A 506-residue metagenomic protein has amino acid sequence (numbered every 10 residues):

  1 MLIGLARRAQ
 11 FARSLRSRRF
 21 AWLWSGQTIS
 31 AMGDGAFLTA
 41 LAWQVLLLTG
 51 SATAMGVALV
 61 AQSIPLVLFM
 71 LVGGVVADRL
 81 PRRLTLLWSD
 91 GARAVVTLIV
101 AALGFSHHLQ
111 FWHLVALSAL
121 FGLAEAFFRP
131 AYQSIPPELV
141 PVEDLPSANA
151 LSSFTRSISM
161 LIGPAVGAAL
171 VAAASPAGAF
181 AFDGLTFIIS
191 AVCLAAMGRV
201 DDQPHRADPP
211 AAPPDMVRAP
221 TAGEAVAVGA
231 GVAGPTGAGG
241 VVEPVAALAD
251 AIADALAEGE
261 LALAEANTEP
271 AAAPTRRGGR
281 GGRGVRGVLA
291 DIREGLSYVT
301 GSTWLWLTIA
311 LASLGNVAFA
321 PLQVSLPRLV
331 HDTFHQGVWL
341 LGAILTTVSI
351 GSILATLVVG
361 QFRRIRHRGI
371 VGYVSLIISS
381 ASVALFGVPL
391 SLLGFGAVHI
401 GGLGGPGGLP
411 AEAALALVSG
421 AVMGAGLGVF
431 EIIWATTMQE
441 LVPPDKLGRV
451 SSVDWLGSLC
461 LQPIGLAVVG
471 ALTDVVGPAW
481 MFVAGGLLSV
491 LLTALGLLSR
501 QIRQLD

Functional and structural regions predicted by a protein language model:
M1-D506: Alpha-helical transmembrane-bundle signature of multi-pass membrane transport and export proteins
